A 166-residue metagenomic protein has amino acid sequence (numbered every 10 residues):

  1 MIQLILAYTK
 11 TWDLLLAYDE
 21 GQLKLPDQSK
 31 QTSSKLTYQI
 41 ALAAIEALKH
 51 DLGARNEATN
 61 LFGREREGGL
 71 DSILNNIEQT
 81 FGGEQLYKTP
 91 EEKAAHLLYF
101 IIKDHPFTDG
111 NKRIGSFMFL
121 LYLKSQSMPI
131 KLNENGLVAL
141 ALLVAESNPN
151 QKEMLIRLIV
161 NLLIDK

Functional and structural regions predicted by a protein language model:
M1-K166: FIC/Doc superfamily catalytic core
